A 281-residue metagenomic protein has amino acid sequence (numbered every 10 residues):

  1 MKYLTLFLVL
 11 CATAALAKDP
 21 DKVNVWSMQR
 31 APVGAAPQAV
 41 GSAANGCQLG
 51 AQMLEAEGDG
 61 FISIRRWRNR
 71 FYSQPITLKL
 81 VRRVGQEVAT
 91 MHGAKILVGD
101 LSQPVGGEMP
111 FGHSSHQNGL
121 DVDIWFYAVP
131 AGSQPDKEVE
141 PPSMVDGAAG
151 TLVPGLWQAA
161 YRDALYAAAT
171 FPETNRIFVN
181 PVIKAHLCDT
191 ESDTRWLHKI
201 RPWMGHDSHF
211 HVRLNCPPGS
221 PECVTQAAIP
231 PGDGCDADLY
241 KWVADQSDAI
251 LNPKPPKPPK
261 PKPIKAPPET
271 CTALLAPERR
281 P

Functional and structural regions predicted by a protein language model:
M1-L4: Positively charged n-region of N-terminal signal peptides that target proteins for export
A12-A14: N-terminal signal peptide c-region/cleavage motif recognized by signal peptidases
A17-W26: Cleaved targeting-peptide boundary
D21-K22, V139-P281: Catalytic cores and adjacent binding grooves of peptidoglycan-active enzymes
V25-V33, L80-H113, F178-K199: Extended, low-complexity, intrinsically disordered C-terminal regulatory tails of eukaryotic serine/threonine kinases
Q29, V33-G99, A160-A167, F171: Active-site acidic/histidine clusters and adjacent loop/turn architecture that either coordinate catalytic ions
A89-M91, S115-L120, A169-T170, W203-H206: Extracellular/periplasmic catalytic domains that process cell-envelope and extracellular macromolecules
T90, Q103-P154, V212: Acidic/His-rich structured neighborhood in mature extracellular/periplasmic domains
